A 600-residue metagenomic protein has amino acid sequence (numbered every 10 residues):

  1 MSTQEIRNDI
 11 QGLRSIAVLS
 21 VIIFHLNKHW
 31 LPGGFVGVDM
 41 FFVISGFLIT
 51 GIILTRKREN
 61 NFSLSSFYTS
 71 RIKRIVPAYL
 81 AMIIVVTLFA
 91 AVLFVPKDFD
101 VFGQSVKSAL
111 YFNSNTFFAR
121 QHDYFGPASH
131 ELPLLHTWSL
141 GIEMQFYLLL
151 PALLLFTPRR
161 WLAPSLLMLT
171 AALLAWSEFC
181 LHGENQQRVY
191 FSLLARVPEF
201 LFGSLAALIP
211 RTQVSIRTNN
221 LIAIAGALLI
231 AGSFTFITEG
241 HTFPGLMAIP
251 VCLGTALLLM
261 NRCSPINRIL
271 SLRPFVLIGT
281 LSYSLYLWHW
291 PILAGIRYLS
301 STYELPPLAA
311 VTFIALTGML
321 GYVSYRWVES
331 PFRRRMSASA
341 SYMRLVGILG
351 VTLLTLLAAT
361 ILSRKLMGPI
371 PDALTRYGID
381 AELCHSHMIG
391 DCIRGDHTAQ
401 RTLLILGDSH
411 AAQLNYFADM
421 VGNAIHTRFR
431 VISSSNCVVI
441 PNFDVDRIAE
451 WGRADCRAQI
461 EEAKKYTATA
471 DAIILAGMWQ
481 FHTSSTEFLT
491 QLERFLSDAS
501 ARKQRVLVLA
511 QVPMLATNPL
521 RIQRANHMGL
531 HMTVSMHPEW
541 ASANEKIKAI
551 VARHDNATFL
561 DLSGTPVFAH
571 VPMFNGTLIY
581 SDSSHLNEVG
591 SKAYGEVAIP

Functional and structural regions predicted by a protein language model:
M1-A338, L578: Membrane-interface helix/loop caps of multi-pass membrane proteins
E239, S300-V311, A315-P600: Extracellular/periplasmic envelope-modification machinery, especially enzymes that add or remove acyl/ester groups on
